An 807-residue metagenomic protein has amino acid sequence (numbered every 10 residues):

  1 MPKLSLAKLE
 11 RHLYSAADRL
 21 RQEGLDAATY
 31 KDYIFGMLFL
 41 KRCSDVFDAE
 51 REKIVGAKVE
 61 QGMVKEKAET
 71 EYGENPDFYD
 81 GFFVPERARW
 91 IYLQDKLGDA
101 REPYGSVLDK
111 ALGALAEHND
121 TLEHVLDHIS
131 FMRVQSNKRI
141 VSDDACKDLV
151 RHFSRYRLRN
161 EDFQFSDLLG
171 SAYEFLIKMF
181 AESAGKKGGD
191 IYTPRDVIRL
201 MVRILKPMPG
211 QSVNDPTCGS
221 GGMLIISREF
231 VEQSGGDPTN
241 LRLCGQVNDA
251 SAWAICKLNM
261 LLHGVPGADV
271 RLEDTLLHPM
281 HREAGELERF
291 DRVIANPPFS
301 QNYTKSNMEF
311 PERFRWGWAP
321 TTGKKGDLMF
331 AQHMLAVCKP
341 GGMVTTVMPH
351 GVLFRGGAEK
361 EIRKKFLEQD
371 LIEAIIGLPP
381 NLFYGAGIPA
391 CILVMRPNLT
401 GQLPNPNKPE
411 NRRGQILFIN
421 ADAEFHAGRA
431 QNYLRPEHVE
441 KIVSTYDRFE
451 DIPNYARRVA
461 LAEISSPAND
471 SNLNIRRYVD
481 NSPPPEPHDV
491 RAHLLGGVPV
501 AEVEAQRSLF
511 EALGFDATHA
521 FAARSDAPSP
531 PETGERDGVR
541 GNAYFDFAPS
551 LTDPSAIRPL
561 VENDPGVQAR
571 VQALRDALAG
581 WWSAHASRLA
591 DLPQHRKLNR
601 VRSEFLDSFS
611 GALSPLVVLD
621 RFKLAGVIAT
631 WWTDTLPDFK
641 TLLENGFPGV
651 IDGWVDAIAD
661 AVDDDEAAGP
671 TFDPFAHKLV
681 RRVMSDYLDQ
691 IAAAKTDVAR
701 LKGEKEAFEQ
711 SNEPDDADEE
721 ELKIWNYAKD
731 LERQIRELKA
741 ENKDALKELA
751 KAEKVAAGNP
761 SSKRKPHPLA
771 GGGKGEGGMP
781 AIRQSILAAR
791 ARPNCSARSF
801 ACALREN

Functional and structural regions predicted by a protein language model:
M1-L205, P209, R271-M280, G377-P380 (+5 more regions): Non-catalytic, mostly N-terminal accessory regions of nucleic-acid modification and defense proteins
K187-A295, S300-E309, F314-W318, L328-M329 (+5 more regions): Conserved S-adenosyl-L-methionine
F290-D291, N398-H488: Polynucleotide-recognition surfaces of large bacterial nucleic-acid defense/processing enzymes
C338-V344: Short glycine-dipeptide loop
F354-R355, L382-A386: Short glycine/serine/proline-enriched coil/turn segments at secondary-structure junctions
I388-I392, R476: Short hydrophobic/aromatic beta-strand or adjacent loop that forms the aromatic wall/cage of a ligand/substrate-binding
S529, T533, K765-P766: Low-complexity, intrinsically disordered segments with a bias for serine/threonine
G534-R536, G771-E776: Glycine-biased, low-complexity coil/linker segments
